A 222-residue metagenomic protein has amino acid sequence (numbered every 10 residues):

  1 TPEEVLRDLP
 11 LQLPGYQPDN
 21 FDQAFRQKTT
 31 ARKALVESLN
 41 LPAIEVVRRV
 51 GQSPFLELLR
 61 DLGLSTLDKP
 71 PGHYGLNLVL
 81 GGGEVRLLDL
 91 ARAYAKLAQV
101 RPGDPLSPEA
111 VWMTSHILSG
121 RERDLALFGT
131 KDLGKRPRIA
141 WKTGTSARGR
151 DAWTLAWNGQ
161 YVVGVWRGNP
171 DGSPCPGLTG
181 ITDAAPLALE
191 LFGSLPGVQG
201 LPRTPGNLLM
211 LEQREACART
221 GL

Functional and structural regions predicted by a protein language model:
T1, L6, R26-T29, L41 (+7 more regions): Extracytoplasmic
T1-F55, Q99-M113, L118-G120: Conserved catalytic neighborhood of penicillin-recognizing serine enzymes
E4-R7, K33, E45-V46, E57-L58 (+6 more regions): Structural recognition of the beta-strand scaffold that forms the well-ordered cores of secreted hydrolase catalytic
L6, P70-H73, D132, N207: Short, glycine-/polar-rich solvent-exposed loops and beta-turns at beta-strand/coil boundaries
Q17, Q27-K28, V36-A43, G72-V79 (+3 more regions): Flexible glycine/proline-enriched surface loops and loop-helix/loop-strand junctions
Q17-A24, G51-Y94: Mid-domain, small-residue-enriched loop/turn segments at the edges of structured enzyme/sensor domains
N40-I44, Q52-L56, D68, R123-L127 (+2 more regions): Intrinsically disordered or highly flexible coil/loop and linker segments, enriched in small and charged/polar residues
R86-L87, A91-G221: A penicillin-recognizing enzyme superfamily signal
